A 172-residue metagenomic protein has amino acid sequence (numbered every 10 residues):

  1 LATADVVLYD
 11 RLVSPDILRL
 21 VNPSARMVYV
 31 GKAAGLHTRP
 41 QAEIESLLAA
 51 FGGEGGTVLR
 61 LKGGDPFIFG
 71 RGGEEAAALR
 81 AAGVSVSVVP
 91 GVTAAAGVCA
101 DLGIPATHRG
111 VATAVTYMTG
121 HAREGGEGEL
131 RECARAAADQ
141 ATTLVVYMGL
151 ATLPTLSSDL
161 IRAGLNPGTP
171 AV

Functional and structural regions predicted by a protein language model:
A2-V89: Class I S-adenosyl-L-methionine
V58, A77, S85-S87, T93-V172: Beta-strand/loop-alpha-helix module characteristic of Rossmann-like adenine-cofactor folds
